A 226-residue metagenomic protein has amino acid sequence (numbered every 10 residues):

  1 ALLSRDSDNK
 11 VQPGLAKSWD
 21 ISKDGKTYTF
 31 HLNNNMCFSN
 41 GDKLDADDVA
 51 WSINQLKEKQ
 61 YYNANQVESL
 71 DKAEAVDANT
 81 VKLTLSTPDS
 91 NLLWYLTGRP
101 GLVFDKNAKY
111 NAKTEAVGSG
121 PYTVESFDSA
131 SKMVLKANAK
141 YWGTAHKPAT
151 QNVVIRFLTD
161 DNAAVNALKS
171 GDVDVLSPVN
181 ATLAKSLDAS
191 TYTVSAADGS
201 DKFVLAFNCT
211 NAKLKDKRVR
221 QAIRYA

Functional and structural regions predicted by a protein language model:
A1-K23, N54, V117: N-terminal lobe/hinge region of extracytoplasmic solute-binding protein
K10, C37-D42, Y110, K140-T144 (+1 more regions): Short helix-loop capping/hinge motifs at secondary-structure junctions, enriched in acidic/polar residues
K10, L96-P148, N152: Gly/Pro-rich hinge or "lid" segments in bacterial periplasmic/extracellular proteins
K17-Q60, V76, K82, K213-K215: Aromatic- and charge-enriched surface segment that lines or borders ligand/interaction sites
D20, D24, N65-D105, S126-D128: Surface-exposed binding/hinge segments that line and control ligand-binding clefts or catalytic entry sites
D45-S52, A78-T84, G120-P121, A149-N152 (+2 more regions): Alpha-helical secondary-structure segments
Y110, K140-S186: Ligand-site clamp/hinge motif
K185-A196: Ligand-binding "clamshell"
